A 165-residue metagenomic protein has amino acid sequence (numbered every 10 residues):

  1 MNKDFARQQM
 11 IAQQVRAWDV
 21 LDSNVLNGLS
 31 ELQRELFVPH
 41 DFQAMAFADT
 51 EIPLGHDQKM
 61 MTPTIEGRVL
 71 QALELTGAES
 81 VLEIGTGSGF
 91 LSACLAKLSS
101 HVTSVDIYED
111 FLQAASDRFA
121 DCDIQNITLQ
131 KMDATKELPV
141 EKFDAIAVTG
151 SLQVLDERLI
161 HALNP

Functional and structural regions predicted by a protein language model:
M1-L82, F90-L91, L98, F111-A114: Class I SAM-dependent transferase core
E74-P165: Conserved nucleotide-cofactor-binding alpha/beta core module
